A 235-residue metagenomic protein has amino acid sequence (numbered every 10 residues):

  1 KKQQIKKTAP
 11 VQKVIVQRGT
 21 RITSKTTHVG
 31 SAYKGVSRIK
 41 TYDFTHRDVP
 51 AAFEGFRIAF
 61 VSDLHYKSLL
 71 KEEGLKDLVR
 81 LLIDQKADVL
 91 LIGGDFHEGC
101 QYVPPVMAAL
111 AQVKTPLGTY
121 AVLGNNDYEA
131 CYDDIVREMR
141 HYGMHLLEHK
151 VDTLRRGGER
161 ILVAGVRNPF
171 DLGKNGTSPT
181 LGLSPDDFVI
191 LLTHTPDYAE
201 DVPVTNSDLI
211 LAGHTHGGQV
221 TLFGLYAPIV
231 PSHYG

Functional and structural regions predicted by a protein language model:
K1-R57: Acidic, histidine-bearing metal-coordination/catalytic regions of metal-dependent phosphoesterases
Q3-K7, Y33-V36, T41-D48, Q85-D88 (+2 more regions): Extended recognition/assembly regions associated with phosphoester-bond processing machinery
G35-R38, V49-H145: Membrane-embedded segments
S37, T45-A59, M144-H145, D152-G165 (+1 more regions): Beta-strand-turn-beta hairpins that frame and shape the catalytic cleft of phosphate-ester-processing enzymes
S62-Y66, G94-F96, N125-N126, K150-V151 (+3 more regions): Active-site metal-binding loops of divalent metal-dependent hydrolases
H65-L70, F96-G99, V166-D171, D187-V189 (+1 more regions): Short, flexible loop segments at the rims of nucleotide/cofactor-binding pockets, characterized by
A111, H141, P196-G235: Conserved beta-sheet core of the metallophosphoesterase superfamily
R137, H141-M144, R156-T193, A199-E200 (+1 more regions): Binuclear metal-dependent hydrolase catalytic cores centered on His/Asp/Glu-rich metal-binding motifs
